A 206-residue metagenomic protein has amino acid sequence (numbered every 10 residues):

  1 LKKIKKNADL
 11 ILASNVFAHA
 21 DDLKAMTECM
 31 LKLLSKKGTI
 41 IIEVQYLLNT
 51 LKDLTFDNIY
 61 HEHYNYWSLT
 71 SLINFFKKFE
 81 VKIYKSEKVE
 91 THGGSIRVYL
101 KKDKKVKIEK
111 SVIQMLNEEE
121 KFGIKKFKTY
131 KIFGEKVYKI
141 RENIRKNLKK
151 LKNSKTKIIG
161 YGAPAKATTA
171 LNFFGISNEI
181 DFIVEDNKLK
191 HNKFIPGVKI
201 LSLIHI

Functional and structural regions predicted by a protein language model:
L12: A conserved beta-strand element that flanks and buttresses the S-adenosyl-L-methionine
V16: Hydrophobic adenine-recognition pocket in adenosine-nucleotide-binding enzymes
K24-T39: A short glycine-rich, Lys/Arg-flanked "PGG" loop and its adjoining helix->strand segment in the class I
I42-N65, L69-S71, F76: Short, glycine-/aromatic-enriched active-site segment of Class I SAM-dependent methyltransferases
V81-H92: Conserved S-adenosyl-L-methionine
H92-K136: Flexible, glycine-/basic-rich loop-and-beta segments that form/coincide with the SAM-dependent methyltransferase
K136-S154: A short, well-structured juxtamembrane/interface segment
I204-I206: Conserved small/polar residues in nucleotide/adenosyl-binding loops
